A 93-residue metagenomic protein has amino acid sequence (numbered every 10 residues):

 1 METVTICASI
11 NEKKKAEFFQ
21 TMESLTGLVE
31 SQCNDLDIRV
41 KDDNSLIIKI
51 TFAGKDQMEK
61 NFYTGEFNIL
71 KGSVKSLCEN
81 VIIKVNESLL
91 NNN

Functional and structural regions predicted by a protein language model:
M1-I47, T51-Y63, V81-N93: Short S/T/G/P-rich N-terminal loop/turn motif that feeds into the first structured element of a domain
T26, I69-L70: A short hydrophobic/aromatic micro-motif that marks alpha-helical segments and, especially, helix-coil
